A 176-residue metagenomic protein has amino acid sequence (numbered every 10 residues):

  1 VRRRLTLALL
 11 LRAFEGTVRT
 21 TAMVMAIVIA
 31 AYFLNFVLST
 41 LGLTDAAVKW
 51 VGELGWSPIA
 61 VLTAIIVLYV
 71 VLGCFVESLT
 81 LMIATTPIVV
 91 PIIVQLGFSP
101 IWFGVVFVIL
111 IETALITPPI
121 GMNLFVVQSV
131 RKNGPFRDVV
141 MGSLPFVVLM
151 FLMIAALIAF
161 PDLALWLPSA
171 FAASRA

Functional and structural regions predicted by a protein language model:
V1-A176: Alpha-helical transmembrane segments of multi-pass membrane transport proteins
